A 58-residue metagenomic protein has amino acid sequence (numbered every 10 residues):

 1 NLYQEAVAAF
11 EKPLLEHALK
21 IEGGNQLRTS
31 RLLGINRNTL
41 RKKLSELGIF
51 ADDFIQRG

Functional and structural regions predicted by a protein language model:
N1-G58: Bacterial C-terminal helix-turn-helix
